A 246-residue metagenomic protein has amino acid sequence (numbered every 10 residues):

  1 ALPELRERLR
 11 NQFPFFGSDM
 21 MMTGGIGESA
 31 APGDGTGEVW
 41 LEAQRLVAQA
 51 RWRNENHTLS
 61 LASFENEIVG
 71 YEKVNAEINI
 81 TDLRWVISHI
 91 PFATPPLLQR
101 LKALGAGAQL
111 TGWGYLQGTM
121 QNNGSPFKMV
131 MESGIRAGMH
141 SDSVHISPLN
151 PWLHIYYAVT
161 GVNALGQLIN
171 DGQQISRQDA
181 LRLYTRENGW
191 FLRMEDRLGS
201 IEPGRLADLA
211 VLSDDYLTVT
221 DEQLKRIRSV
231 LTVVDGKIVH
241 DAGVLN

Functional and structural regions predicted by a protein language model:
A1-R51, L98: Active-site-adjacent helix-turn-beta-strand microarchitecture at beta-sheet edges that either contains or buttresses
R45-W85, H89-P91, P95, Q99-K102 (+5 more regions): His/Asp/Glu-enriched, well-ordered alpha-helical/loop segment that forms or immediately abuts the divalent-metal
V244-L245: Residue-level structural signal for beta-strand termini and adjacent loop
